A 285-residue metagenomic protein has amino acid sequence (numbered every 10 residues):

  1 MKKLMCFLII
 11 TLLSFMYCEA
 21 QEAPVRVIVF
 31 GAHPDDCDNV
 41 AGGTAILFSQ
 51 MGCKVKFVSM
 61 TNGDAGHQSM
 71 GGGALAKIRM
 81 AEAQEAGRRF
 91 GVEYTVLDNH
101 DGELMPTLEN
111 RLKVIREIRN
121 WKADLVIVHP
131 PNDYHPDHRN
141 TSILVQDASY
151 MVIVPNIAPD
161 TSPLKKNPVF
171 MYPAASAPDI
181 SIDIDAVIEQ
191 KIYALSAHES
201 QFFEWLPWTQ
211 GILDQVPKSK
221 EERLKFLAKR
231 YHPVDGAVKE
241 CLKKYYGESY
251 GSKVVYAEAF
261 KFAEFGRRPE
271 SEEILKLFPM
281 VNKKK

Functional and structural regions predicted by a protein language model:
M5-F15: Bacterial N-terminal signal peptides
C18-W121, I127: Active-site rim/loop-helix segments in enzyme catalytic domains that contact anionic ligands
V29, S59, V96-D98, M171-A174 (+2 more regions): Structural signal for conserved beta-strand scaffold positions within catalytic alpha/beta enzyme cores
C37, D64-H67, D101-E103, N132-H138 (+2 more regions): Active-site environment of divalent metal-dependent phosphoester hydrolases
K56, R89, E93-A175: Internal alpha/beta domain cores that form substrate/cofactor-binding pockets in large enzymes and binding proteins
A81-Q84, I143, D147, E189 (+1 more regions): Residues on a specific face of well-ordered alpha-helices
A158-P159, L164, I180-K285: C-terminal accessory domains and tails appended to enzymatic cores
